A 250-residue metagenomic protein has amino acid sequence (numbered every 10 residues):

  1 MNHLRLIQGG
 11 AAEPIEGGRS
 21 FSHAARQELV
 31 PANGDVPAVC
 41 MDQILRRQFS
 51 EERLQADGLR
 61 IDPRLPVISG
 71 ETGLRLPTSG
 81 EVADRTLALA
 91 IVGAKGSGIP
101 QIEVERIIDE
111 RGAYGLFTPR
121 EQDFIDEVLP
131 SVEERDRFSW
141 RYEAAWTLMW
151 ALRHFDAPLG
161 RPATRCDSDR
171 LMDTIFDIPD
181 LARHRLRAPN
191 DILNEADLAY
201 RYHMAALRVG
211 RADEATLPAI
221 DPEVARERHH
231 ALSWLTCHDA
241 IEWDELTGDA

Functional and structural regions predicted by a protein language model:
N2-A250: Extended, charge-rich alpha-helical interface modules
